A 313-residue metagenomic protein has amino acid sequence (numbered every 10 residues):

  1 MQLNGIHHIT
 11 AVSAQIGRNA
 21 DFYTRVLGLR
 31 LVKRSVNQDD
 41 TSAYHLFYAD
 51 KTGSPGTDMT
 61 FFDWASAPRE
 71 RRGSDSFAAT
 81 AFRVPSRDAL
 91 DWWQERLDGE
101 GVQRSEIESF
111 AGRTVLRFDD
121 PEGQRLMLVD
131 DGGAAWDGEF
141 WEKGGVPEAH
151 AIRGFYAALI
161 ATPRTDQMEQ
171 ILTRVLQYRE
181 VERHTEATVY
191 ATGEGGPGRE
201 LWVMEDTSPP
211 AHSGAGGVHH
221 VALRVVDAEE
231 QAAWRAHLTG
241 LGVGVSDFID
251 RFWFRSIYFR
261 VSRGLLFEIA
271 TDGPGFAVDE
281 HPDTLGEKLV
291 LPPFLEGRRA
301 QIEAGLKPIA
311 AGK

Functional and structural regions predicted by a protein language model:
M1-R18, F77-F82, G133-E169, S213-R224 (+1 more regions): N-terminal beta-strand motif that seeds the catalytic metal site of vicinal oxygen chelate
G5-A14, A65-R96, T114-D119, R153-P163 (+3 more regions): Vicinal oxygen chelate
V12-P55, G99, I107-D119, I160-W202 (+2 more regions): Core segments of cupin and vicinal oxygen chelate
D21, D91, L126, E169-Q170 (+1 more regions): Alpha-helical elements of the RecA-like P-loop NTPase motor core of helicases
K33-Q38, Y48-F82: Conserved donor-binding loop and adjoining core beta-sheet/short helix segment in diverse acyl/aminoacyl transferases
S35, D91-G154, E182-V203, L241-K313: Vicinal oxygen chelate
S66-E70, G144-P147, M204-A211: Short beta-strand/turn micro-motifs at beta-sheet edges
E194-H219: Flexible internal linker/loop segments at domain or repeat junctions
